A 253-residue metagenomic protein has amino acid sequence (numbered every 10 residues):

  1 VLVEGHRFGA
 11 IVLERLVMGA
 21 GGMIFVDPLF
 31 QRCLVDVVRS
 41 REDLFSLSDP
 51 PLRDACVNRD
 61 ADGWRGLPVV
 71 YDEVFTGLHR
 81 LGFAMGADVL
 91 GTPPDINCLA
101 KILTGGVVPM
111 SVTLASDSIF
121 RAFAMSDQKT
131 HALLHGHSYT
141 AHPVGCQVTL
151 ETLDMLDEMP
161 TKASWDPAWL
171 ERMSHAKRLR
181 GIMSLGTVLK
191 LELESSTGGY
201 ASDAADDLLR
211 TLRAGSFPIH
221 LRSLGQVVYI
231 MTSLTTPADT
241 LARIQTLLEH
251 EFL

Functional and structural regions predicted by a protein language model:
V1-L253: Conserved N-terminal phosphate-binding loop of PLP-dependent enzymes in the Aspartate aminotransferase
